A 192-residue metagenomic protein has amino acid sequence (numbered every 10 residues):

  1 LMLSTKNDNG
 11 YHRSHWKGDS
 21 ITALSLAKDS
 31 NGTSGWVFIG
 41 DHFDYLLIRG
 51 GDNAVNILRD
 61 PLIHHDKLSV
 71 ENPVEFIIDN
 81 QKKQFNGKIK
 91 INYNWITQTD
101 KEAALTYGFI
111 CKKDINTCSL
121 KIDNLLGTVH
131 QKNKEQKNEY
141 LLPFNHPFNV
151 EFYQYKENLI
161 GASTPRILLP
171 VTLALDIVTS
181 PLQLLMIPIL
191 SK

Functional and structural regions predicted by a protein language model:
L1-G161: Membrane-proximal topogenic or attachment-prone low-complexity segments at protein termini
L159-K192: A hydrophobic membrane-anchoring feature enriched in long, contiguous, low-charge segments that mark signal-anchor
